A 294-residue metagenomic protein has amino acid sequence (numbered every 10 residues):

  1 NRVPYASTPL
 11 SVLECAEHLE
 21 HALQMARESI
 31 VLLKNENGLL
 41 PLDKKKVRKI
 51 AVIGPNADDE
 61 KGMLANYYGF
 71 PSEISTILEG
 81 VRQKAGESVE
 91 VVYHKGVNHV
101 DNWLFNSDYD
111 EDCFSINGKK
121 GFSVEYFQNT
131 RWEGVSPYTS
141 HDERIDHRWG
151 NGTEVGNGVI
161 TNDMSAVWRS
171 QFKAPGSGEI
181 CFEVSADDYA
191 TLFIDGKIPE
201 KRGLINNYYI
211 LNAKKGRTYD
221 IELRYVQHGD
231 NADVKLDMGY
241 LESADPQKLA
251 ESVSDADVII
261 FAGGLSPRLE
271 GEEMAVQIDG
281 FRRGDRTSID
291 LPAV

Functional and structural regions predicted by a protein language model:
N1-V3: Structural signature of the thiamine diphosphate
A6, V12-L13, E20-V294: C-terminal non-catalytic regions of proteins with extracellular/luminal or membrane-system context
